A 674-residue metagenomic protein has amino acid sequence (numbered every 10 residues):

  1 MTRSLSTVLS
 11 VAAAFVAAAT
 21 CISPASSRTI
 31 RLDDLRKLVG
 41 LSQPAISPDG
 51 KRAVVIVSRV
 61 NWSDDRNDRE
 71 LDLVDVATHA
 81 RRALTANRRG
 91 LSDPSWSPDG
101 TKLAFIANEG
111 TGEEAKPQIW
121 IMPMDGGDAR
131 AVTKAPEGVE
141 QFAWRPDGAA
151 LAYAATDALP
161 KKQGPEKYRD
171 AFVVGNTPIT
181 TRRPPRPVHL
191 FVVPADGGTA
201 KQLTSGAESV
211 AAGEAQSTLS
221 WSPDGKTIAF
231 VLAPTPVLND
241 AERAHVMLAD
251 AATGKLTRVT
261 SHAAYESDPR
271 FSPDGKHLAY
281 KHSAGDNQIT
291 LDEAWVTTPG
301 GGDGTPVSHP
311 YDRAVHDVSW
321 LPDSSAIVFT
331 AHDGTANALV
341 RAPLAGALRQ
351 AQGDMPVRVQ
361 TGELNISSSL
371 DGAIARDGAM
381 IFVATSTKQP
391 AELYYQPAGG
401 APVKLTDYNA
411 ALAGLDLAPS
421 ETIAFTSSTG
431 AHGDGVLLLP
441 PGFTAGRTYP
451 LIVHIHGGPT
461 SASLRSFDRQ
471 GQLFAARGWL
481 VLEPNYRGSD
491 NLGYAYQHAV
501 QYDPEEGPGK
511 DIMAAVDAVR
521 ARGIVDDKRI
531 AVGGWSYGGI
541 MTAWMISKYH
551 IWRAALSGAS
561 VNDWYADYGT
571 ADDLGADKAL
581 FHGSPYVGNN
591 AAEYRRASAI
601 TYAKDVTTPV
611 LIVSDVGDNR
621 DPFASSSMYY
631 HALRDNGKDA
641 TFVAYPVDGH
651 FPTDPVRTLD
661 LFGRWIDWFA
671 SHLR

Functional and structural regions predicted by a protein language model:
A45, A152-A154, K161, P178 (+7 more regions): Non-catalytic accessory segments flanking enzyme active sites
P48-D49, P98-D99, P146-D147, P223-D224 (+3 more regions): Residue-level detector of Asp-centered blade-edge/turn motifs that repeat once per structural unit in beta-propeller
G50-A53, G100-A104, L151, I228 (+3 more regions): Hydrophobic beta-strand positions that form the internal "hydrophobic ladder" of WD40/Gbeta-like beta-propeller blades
V57-E70, T85-L91, A104-W120, D128 (+12 more regions): A flexible loop/linker signature enriched in serine peptidases of the S9 family
V76-H79, P123-G127, P194-G198, D250-G254 (+3 more regions): Short loop/turn segments that connect beta-strands within beta-propeller blades
Y408-K528, W535, G569-D573: Cap/lid segment of the alpha/beta-hydrolase catalytic domain
E483-R674: Active-site-proximal cap/loop segments of hydrolase catalytic domains
